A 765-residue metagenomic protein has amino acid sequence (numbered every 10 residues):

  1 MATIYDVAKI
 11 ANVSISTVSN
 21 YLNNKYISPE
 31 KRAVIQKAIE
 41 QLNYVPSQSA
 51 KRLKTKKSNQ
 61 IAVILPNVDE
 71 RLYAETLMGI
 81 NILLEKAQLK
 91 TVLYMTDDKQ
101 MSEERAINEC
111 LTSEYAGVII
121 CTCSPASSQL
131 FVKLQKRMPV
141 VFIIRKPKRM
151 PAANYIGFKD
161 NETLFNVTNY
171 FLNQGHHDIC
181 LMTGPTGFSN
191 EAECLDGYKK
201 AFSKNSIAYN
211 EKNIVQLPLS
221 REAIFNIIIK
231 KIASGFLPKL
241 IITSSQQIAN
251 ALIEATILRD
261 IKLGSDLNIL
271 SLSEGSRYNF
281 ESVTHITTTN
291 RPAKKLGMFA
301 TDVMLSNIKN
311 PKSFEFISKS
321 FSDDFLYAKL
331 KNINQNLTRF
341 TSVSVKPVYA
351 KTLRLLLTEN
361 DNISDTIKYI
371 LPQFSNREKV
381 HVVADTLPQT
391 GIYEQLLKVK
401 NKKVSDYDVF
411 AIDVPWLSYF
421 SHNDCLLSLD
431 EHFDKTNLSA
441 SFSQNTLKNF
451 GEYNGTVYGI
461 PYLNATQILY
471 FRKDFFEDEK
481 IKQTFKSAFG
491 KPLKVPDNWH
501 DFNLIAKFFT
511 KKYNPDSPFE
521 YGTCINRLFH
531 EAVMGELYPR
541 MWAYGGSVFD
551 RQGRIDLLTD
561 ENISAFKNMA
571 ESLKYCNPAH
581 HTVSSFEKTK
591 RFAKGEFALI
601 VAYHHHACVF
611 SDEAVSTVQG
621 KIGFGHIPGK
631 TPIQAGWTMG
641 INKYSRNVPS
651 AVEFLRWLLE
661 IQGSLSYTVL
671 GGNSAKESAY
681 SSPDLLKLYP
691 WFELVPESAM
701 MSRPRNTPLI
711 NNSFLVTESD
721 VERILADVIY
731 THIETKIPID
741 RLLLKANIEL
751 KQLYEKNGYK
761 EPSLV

Functional and structural regions predicted by a protein language model:
M1-S58: N-terminal helix-turn-helix DNA-binding module of bacterial transcription factors
A2, E40-M78, A87, E109-T112 (+2 more regions): N-terminal helix-turn-helix/winged-helix DNA-binding helices and compositionally similar short basic alpha-helical
I15, I367, H580-T582, E693-K751: C-terminal capping/gating helix-and-loop segments adjacent to ligand/active sites or protein-protein/ligand interfaces
C121-T163, Q247, S273-I286: Flexible loop/hinge segments that line or gate small-molecule binding clefts
K231-T341: Flexible loop/turn connectors
V414-I468, H500, Q619-G625: Hinge/lid segment of periplasmic solute-binding proteins
D501-F509, R540, Y544-T582: Glycine-centered hinge/linker elements that transmit conformational signals in sensory and ligand-binding systems
F529, G535-A543, K567-N647: Extracytoplasmic/periplasmic substrate-binding proteins
